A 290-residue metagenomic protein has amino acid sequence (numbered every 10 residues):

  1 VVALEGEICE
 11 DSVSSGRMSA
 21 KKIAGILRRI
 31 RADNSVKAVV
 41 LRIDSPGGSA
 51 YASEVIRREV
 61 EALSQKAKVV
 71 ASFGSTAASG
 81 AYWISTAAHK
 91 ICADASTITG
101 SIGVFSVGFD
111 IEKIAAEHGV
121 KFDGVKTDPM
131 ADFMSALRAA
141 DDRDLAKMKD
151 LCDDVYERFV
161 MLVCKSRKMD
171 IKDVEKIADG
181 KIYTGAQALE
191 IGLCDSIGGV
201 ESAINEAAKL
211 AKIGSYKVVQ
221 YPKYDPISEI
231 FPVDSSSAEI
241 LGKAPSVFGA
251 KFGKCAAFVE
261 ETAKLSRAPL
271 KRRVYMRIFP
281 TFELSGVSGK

Functional and structural regions predicted by a protein language model:
V1-I114: Cleft-lining beta-strand/loop regions that shape enzyme active-site pockets
V1-S35, T127, F133, I204-K290: Intrinsically disordered, low-complexity segments enriched in small/flexible residues
A3-G6, I43-S45, F73-S75, A95-S96 (+8 more regions): Active-site proximal loops enriched in glycine and acidic residues that flank catalytic Cys/His/Asp and coordinate
V39-G47, A78-A87, I111-H118, D132-R143 (+2 more regions): Noncatalytic linker/hinge segments flanking ATPase motor cores
A50-V55, E190, I230-S235: Short glycine/threonine-rich loop-to-helix capping motif typified by GTGT followed within a few residues by an Asp-Pro
A78-C92, A115-K126, E175-I177, Y216-I227 (+1 more regions): Short secondary-structure transition/capping segments
E112-A211, S215: Charged, glycine-interspersed solvent-exposed loop segments at helix/strand-loop junctions that cap or gate access
